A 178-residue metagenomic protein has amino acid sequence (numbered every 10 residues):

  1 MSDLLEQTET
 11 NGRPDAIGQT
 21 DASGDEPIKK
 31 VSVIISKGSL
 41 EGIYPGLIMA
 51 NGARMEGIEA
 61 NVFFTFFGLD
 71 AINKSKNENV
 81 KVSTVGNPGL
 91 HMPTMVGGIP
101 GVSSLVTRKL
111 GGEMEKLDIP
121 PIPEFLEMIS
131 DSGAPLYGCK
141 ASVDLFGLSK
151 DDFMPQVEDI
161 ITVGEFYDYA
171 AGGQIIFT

Functional and structural regions predicted by a protein language model:
D3-D21: Asp/Glu-rich intrinsically disordered low-complexity tracts
V33-I43, I72-S75, E113-L117: Short, glycine-rich nucleotide/cofactor-binding loops
Y44-G57, V62: Histidine-anchored nucleotide/phosphate-binding helix
A60-F66, Y137-K140: Short internal beta-strands
G68-K81: N-terminal beta-loop-helix "entrance" segment that forms/cooperates in small-molecule cofactor or anionic ligand
V80-P121: A glycine-rich helix N-cap at a beta->alpha junction
P123-S132, Y137, F146: A short aromatic-anchored loop/beta-hairpin motif
D151-T178: Glycine-rich, aromatic-bearing surface loops/beta-hairpins
